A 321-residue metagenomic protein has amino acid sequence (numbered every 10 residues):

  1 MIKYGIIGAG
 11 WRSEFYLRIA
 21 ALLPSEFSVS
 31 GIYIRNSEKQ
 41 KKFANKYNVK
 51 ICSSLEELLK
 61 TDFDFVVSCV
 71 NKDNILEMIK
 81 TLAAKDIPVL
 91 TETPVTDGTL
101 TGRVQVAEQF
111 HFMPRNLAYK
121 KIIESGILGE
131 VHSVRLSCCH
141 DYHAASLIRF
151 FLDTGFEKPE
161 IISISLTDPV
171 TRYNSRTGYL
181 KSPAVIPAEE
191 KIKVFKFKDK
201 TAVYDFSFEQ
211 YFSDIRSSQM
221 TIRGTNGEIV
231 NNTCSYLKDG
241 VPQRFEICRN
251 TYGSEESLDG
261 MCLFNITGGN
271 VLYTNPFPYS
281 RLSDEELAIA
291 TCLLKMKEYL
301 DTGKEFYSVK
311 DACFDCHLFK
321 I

Functional and structural regions predicted by a protein language model:
M1-Y47: N-terminal Rossmann-like dinucleotide-binding module
I32, V66, V134: Receiver (REC) domain switch-region micro-motif
A44-K46, E57, F65-V70, V271-I321: C-terminal helix-rich "cap/oligomerization" subdomain common to oxidoreductases
K50-T61: Short acidic low-complexity segments
F63-M113, G126: Beta-strand-loop-alpha-helix segment that lines the small-molecule cofactor/substrate pocket of alpha/beta enzymes
P114-S133, A144: Rossmann-like NAD(P)H-binding beta-loop-alpha module
E130-S217, T221: Rossmann-like dinucleotide-binding domain that binds NAD(P)(H)
T201-T291: NAD(P)-dinucleotide binding in Rossmann-like oxidoreductases
